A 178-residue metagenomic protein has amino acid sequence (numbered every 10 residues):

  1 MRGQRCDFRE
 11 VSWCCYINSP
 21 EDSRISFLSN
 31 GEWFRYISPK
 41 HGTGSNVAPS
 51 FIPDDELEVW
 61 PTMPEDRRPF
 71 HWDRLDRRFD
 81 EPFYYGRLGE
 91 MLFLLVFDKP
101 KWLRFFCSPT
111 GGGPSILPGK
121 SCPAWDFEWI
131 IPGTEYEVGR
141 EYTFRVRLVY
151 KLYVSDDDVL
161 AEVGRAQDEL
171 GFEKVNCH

Functional and structural regions predicted by a protein language model:
M1-H41: Acidic (Asp/Glu-rich), glycine- and aromatic
R2, C14, F34-Y36, S45-N46 (+2 more regions): Generic detector of bulky aromatic hydrophobic side chains
R2, N30, H41-T43, Y85 (+2 more regions): Feature targets compositionally biased, intrinsically disordered low-complexity regions with long contiguous runs
C6, P20, S26-F27, P53 (+3 more regions): Intrinsically disordered, low-complexity regions enriched in Ser/Pro/Gly/Gln/His and often acidic
V11, I17, I25-F27, I37 (+4 more regions): Weak global preference for isoleucine
Y16-N18, D22, G42, R165-V175: Generic surface-pattern signal
R24-W72: Glycine-rich (often Gly-Gly/Gly-Pro-rich) flexible segments and glycine-rich loop motifs, frequently accented by
E58-H178: Beta-strand-rich recognition/accessory modules
